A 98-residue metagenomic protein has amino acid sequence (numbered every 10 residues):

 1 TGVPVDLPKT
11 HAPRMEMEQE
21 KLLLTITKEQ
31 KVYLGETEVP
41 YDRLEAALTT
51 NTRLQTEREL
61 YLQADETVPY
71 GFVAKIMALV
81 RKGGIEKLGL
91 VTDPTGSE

Functional and structural regions predicted by a protein language model:
T1-E98: Long, low-hydrophobicity, acidic/polar, solvent-exposed interaction domains
